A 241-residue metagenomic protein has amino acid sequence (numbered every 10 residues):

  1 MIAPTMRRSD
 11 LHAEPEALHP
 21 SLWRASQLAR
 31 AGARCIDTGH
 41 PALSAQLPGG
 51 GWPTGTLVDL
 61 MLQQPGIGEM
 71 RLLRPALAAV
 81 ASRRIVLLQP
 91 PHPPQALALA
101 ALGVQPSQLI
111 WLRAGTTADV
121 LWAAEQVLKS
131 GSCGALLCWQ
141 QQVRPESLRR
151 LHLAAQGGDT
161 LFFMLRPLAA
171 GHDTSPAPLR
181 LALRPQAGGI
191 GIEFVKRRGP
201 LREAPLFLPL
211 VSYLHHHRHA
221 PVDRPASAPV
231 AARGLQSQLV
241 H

Functional and structural regions predicted by a protein language model:
M1-L87, A101, P106, R197-P200 (+2 more regions): Detector for small/aliphatic-rich hydrophobic stretches
L43, L60, L109, L136 (+2 more regions): Conserved RecA-like P-loop NTPase ATPase core
L72-A76, A98, A123, S147-L151 (+1 more regions): A short acidic, amphipathic alpha-helical/loop segment
R83-V86, A96-L97, L102, A118 (+5 more regions): Glycine-biased, small-residue-rich flexible motifs in mid-sequence functional cores and linkers
R84-V143: Long, charge-dense
L128-H172, A177: A contiguous pocket-lining binding segment that forms or flanks enzyme active sites
R166-R233: Phosphate-binding/switch region of NTP-binding enzymes
